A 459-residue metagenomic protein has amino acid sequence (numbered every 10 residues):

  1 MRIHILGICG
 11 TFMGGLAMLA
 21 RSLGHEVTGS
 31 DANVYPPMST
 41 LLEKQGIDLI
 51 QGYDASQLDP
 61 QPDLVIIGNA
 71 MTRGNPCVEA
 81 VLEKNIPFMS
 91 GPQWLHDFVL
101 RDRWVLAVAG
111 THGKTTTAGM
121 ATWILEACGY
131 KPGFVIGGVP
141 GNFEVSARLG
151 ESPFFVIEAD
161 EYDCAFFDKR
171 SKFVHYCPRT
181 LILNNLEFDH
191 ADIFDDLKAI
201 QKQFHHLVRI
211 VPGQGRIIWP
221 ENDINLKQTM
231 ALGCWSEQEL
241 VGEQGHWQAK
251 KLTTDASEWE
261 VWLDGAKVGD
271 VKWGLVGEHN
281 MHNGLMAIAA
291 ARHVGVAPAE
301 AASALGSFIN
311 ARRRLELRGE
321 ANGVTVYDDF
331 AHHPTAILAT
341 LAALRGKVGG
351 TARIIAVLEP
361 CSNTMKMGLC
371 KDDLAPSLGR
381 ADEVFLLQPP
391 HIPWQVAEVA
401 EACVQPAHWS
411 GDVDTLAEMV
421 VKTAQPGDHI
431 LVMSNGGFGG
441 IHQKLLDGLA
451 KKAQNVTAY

Functional and structural regions predicted by a protein language model:
M1-V34, M38, E43-L49, Q61 (+7 more regions): ATP-dependent carboxylate-amine ligase
I5, L19, G91-P140: Walker A (P-loop) phosphate-binding motif
T28-S30, G129-I136, V241, H408: Conserved RecA-like helicase motor-core motifs
S39-K44, Q57-I67, M71-S90, H96 (+8 more regions): Acidic, Mg2+-coordinating active-site environments of NTP-dependent enzymes
G68, A107-A109, V135-I136, V156-E158 (+3 more regions): Short beta-strand segments
L149-E151: Conserved motor-coupling elements within RecA-like helicase/translocase cores
F154-C164, V326-H332: Switch II (G3) loop of P-loop NTPases
D163-C177, T335-A343: Switch II of P-loop NTPase G domains
